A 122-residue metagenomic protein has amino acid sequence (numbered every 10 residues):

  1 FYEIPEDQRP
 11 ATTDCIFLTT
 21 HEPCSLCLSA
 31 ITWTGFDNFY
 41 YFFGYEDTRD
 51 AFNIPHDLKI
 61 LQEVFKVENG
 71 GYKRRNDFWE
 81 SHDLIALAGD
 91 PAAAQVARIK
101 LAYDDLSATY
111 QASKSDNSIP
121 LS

Functional and structural regions predicted by a protein language model:
F1-W33: Short HxH-centered metal-ligating active-site micro-motif
T13, P23, A30-S122: Zinc-dependent deaminase
